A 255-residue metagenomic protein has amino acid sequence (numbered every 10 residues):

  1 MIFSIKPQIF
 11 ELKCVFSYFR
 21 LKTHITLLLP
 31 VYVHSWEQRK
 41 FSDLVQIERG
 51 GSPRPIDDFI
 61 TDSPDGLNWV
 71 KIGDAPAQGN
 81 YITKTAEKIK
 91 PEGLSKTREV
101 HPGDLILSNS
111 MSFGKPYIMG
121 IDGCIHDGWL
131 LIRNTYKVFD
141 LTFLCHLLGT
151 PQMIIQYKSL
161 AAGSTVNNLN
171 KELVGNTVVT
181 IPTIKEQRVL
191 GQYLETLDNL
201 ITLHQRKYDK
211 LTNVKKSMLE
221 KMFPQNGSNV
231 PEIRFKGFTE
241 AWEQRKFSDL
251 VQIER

Functional and structural regions predicted by a protein language model:
M1-R255: Feature detects amphipathic, helix-rich regulatory segments
